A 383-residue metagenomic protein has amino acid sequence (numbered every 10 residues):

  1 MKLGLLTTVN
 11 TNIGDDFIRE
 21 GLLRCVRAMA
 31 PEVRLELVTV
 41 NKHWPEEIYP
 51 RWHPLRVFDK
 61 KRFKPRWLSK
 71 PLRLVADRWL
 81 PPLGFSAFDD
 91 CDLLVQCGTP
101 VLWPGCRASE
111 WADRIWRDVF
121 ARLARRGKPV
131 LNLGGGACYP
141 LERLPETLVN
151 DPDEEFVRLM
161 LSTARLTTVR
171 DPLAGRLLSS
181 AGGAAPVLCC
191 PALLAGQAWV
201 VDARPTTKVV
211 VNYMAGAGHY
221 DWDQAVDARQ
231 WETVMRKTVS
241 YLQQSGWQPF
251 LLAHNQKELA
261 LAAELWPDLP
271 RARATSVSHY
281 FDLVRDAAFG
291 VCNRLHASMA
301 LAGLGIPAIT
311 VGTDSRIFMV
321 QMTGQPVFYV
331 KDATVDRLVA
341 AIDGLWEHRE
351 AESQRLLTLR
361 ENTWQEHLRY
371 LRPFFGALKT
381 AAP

Functional and structural regions predicted by a protein language model:
M1-P383: Active-site anion-handling motifs in enzyme catalytic cores
